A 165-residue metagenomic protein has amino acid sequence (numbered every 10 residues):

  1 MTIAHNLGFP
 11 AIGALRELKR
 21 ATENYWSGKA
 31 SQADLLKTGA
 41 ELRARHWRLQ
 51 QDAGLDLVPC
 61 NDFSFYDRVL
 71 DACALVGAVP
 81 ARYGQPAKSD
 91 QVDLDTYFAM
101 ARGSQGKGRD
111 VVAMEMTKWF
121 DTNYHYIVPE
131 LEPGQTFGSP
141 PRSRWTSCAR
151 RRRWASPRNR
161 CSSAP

Functional and structural regions predicted by a protein language model:
M1-P165: Domain-level signal for soluble alpha/beta catalytic cores
